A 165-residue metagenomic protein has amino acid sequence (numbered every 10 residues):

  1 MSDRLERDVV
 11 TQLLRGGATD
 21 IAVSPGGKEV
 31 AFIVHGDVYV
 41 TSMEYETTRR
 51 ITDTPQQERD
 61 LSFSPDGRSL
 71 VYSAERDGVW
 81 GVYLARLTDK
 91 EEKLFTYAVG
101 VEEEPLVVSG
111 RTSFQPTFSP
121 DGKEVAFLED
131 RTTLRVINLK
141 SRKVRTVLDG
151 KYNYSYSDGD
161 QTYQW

Functional and structural regions predicted by a protein language model:
M1-W165: Sequence signature of WD/YWTD-type beta-propeller architectures
